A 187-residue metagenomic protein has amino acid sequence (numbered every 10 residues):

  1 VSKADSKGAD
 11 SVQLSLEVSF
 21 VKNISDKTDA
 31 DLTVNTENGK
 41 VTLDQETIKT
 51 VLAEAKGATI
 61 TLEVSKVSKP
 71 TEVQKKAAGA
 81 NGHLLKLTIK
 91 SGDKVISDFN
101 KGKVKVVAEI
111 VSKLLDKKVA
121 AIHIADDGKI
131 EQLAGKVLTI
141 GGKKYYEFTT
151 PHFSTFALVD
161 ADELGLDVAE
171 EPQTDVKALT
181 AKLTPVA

Functional and structural regions predicted by a protein language model:
V1-D127, D162-E163: Proteolytic processing hotspots in large secreted/extracellular or virion-associated proteins and select intracellular
T88-P185: Proteolytic cleavage junctions
